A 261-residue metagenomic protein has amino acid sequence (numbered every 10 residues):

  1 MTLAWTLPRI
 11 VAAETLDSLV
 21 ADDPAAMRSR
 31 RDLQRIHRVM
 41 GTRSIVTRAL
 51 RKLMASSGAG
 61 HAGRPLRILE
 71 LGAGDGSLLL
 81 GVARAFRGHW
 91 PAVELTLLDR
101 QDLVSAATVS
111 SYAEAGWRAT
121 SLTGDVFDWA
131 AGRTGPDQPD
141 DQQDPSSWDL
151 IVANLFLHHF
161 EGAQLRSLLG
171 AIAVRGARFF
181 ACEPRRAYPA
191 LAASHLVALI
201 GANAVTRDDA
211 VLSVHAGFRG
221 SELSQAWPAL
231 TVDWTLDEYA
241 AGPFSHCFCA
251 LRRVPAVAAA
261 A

Functional and structural regions predicted by a protein language model:
M1-L19: N-terminal auxiliary segments of SAM/dcSAM-dependent transferases
L16-G58: Class I SAM-dependent methyltransferase Rossmann-like catalytic core, especially the SAM/SAH-binding loop
L69, D75-W129: Class I SAM-dependent methyltransferase SAM/SAH-binding core
D128-P145: Short conserved loop adjoining the S-adenosyl-L-methionine
D149-A163: A short SAM/SAH-binding and catalytic strip from SAM-dependent methyltransferases
F160-I172: A short, conserved alpha-helix within the catalytic core of class I
G176-R185: Conserved beta-strand signature within the Rossmann-like core of class I S-adenosyl-L-methionine
P184-T231, L236-E238: C-terminal alpha-helical "lid/dimerization" subdomain adjacent to the S-adenosyl-L-methionine
